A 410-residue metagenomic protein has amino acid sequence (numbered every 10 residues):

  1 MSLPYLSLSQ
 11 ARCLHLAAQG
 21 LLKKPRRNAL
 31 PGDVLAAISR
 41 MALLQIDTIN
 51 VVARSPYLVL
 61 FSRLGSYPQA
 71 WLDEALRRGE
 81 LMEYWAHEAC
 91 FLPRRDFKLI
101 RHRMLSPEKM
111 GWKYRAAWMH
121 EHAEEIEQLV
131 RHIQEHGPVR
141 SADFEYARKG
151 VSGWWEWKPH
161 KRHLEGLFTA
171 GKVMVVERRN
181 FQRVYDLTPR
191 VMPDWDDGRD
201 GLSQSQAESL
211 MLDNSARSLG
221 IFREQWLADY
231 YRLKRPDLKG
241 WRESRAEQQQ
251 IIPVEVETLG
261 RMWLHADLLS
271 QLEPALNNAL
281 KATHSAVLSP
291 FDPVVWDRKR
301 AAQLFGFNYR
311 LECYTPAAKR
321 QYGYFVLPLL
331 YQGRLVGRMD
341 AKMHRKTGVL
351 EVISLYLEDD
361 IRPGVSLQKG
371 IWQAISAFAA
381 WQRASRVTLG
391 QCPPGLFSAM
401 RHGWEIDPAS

Functional and structural regions predicted by a protein language model:
M1-V295, R300, L304-L311, T315-Q321 (+2 more regions): Long, low-complexity intrinsically disordered regions
